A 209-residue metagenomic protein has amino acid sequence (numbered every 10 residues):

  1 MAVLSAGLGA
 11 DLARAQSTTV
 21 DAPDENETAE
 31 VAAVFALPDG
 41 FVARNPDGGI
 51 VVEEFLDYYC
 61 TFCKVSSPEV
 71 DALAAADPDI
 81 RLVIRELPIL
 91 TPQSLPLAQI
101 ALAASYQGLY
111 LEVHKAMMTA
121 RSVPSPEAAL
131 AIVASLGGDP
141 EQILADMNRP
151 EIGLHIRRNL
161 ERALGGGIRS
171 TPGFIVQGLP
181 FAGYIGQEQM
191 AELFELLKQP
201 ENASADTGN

Functional and structural regions predicted by a protein language model:
M1-E30, D206-N209: N-terminal targeting signals for export/organelle localization
Q16, A134-N209: C-terminal cap of thioredoxin/glutaredoxin-like
T28, Y110, P126, P140 (+1 more regions): Alpha-helix initiation and N-capping motif
A32-I50, A74: A short beta-strand-turn-helix
A33-F35, F62-V65, H155: Short secondary-structure boundary/capping elements
A36-F41, P68-E69, L160-R162: A generic local structural motif
N45, E54, G183: Conserved strand-loop elements at the edges of beta-sheets that form or border functional pockets
V51-A134, G166, L196, P200 (+1 more regions): Structural alpha/beta surface segment adjacent to cysteine/selenocysteine redox centers across thiol/disulfide enzymes
